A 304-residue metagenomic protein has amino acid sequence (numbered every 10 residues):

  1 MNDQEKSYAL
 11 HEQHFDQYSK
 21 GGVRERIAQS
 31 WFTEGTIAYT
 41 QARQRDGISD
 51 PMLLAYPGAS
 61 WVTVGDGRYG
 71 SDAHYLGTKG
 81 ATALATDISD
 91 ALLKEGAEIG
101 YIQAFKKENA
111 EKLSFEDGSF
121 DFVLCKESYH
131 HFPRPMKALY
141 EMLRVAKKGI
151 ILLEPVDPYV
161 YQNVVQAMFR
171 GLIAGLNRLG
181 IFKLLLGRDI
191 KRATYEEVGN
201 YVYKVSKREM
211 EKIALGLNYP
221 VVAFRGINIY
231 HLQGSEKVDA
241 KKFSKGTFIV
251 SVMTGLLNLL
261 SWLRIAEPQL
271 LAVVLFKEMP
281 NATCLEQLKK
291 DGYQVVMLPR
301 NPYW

Functional and structural regions predicted by a protein language model:
M1-Y56: Conserved class I S-adenosyl-L-methionine
S60-K112: Class I SAM-dependent methyltransferase SAM/SAH-binding core
K112-D117, P133: Short conserved loop adjoining the S-adenosyl-L-methionine
L124: A conserved beta-strand element that flanks and buttresses the S-adenosyl-L-methionine
M136-L152: A short glycine-rich, Lys/Arg-flanked "PGG" loop and its adjoining helix->strand segment in the class I
K148-L186: Conserved class I S-adenosyl-L-methionine
V198-R225: Short alpha-helix
K212, V221-W304: A C-terminal cap/extension of S-adenosyl-L-methionine-dependent methyltransferases that defines the acceptor-substrate
